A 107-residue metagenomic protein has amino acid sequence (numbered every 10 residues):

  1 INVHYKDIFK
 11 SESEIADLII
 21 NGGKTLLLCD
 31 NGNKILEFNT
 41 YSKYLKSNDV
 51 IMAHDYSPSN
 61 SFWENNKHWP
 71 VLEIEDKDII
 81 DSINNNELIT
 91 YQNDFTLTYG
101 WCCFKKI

Functional and structural regions predicted by a protein language model:
I1-I107: S-adenosylmethionine/decaboxylated-SAM
